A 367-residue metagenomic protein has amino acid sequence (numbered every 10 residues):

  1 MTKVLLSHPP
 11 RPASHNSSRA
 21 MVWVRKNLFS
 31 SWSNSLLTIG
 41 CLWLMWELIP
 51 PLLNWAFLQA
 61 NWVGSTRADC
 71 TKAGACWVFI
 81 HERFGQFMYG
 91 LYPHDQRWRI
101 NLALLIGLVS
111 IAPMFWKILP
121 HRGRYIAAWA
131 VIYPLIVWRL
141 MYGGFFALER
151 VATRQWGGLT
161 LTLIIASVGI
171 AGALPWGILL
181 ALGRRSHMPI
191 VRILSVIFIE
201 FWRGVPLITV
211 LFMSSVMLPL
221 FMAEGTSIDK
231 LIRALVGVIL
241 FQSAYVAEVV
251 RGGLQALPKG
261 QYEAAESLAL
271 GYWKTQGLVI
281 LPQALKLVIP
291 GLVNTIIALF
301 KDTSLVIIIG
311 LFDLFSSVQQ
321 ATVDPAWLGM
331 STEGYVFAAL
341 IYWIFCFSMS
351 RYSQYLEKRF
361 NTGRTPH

Functional and structural regions predicted by a protein language model:
T2-H367: Transmembrane alpha-helices and adjacent helix-loop boundaries
